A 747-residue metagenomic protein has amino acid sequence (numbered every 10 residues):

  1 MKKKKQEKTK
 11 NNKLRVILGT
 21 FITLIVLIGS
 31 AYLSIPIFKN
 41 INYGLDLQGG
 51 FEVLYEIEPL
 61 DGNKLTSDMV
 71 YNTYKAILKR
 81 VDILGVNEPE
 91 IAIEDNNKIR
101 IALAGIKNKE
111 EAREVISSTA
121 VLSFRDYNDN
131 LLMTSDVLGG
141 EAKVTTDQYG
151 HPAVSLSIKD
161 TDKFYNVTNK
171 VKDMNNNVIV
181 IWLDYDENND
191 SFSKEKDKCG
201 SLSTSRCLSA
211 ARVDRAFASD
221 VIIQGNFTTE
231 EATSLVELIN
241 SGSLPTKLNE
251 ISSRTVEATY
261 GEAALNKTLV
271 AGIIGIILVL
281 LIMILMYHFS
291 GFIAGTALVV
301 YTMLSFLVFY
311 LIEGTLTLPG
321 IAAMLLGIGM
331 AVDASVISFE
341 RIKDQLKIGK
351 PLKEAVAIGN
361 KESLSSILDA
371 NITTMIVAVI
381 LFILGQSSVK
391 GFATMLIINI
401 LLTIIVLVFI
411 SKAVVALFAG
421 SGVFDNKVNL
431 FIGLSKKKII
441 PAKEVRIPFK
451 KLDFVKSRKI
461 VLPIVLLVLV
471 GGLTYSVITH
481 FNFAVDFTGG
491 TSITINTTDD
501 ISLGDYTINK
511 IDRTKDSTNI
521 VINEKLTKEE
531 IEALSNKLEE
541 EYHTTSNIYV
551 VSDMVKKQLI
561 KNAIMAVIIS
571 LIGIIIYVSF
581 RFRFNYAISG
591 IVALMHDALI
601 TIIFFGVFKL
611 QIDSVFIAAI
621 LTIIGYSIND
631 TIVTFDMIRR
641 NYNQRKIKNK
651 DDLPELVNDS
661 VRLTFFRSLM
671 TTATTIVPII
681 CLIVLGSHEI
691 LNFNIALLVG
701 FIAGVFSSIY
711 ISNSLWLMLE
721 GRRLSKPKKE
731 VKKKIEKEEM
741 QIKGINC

Functional and structural regions predicted by a protein language model:
M1-C747: A structural signal for conserved, well-ordered secondary-structure elements that form binding/interaction cores
